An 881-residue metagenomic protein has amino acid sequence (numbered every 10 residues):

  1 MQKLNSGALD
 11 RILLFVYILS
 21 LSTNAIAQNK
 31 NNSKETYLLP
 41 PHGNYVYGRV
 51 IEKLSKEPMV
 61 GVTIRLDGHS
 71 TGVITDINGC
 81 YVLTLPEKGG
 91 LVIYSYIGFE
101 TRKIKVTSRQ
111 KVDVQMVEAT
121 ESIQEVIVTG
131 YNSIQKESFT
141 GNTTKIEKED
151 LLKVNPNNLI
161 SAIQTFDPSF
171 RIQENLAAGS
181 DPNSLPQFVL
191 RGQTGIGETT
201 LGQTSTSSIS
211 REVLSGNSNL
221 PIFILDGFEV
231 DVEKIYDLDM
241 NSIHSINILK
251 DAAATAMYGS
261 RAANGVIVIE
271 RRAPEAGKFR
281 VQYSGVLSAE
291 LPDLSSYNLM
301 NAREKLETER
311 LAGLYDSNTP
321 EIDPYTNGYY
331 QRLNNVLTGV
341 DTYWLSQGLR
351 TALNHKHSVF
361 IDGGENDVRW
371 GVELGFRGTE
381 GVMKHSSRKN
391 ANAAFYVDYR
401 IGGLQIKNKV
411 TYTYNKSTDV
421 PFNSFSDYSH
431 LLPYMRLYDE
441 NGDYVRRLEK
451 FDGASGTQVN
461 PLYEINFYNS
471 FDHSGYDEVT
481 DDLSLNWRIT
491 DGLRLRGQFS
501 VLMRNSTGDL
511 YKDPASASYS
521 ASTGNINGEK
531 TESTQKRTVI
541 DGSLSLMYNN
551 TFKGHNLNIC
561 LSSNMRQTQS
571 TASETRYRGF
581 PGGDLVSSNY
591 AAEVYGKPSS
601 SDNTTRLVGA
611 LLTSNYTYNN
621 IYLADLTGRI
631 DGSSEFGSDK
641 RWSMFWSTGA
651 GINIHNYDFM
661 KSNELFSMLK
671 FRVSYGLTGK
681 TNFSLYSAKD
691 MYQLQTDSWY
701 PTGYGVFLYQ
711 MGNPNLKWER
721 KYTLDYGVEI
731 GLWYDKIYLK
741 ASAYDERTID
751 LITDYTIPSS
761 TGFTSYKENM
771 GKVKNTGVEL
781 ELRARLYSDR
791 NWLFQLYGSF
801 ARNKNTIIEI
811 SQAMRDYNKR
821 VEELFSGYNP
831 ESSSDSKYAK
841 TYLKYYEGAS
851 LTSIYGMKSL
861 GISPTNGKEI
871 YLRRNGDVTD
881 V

Functional and structural regions predicted by a protein language model:
N29-G43, Y47-D67, L91-F99, T107-L152 (+2 more regions): Short, acidic, small-residue-rich periplasmic hinge/interaction motif at the N-terminus of Gram-negative outer-membrane
H69-C80: Short, acidic Ser/Thr/Gly-rich low-complexity loop/linker segments typical of extracellular and cell-surface proteins
Y81-T84, S161, S205, S210-S215 (+2 more regions): Short acidic/polar hinge/loop motifs at secondary-structure boundaries that mediate gating or recognition
K145, V154-P156, F166-V189, I196-N217 (+8 more regions): Residues embedded in well-ordered regular secondary structure
S284-L337, E768, R785-V881: Conserved small-residue
N335-L337, T418-T480, S520-I526, Q535-R537: Acidic/polar loop-and-plug regions of large Gram-negative outer-membrane beta-barrel proteins
L345-V420, D427-D439, D477-D481, K553: Transmembrane beta-barrel wall of Gram-negative outer-membrane proteins
H355, Y396-Y414, S455-K512, G524-K837: Extracellular/periplasmic, surface-exposed regions of secreted and cell-surface proteins
